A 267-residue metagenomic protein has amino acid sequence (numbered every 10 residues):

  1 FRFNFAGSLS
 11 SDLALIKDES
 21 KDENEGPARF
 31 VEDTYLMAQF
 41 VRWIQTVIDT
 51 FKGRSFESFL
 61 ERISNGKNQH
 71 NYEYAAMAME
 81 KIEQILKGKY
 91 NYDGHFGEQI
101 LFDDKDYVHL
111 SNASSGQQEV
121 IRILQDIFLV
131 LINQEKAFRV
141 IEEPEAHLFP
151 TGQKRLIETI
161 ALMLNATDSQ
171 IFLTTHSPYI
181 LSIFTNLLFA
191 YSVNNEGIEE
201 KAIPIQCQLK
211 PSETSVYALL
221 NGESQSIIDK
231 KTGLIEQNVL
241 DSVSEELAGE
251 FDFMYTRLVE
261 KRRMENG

Functional and structural regions predicted by a protein language model:
F1-K136, C207, S215, G222-G267: Phosphate-coordinating catalytic segments in nucleotide- and nucleic-acid-processing enzymes
I123, R155-I157: Conserved hydrophobic alpha-helix in the ABC-type ATPase nucleotide-binding domain
E142-P144: Walker B catalytic acidic pair
L164-N165: Conserved ATPase "switch" residues in P-loop NTPase domains
S169-T174: Conserved H-loop
H176-L181: The feature captures the ABC ATPase H-loop/switch
A190-Y217: Short mixed-charge
